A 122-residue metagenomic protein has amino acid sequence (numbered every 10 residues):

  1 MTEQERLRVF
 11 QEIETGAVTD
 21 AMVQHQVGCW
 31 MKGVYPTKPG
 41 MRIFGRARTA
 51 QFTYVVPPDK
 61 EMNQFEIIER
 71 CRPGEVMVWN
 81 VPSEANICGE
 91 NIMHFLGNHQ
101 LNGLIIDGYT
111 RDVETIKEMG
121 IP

Functional and structural regions predicted by a protein language model:
M1-P122: Feature captures the catalytic cores and cofactor-binding loops of soluble hydro-lyases/lyases that act on carboxylate
